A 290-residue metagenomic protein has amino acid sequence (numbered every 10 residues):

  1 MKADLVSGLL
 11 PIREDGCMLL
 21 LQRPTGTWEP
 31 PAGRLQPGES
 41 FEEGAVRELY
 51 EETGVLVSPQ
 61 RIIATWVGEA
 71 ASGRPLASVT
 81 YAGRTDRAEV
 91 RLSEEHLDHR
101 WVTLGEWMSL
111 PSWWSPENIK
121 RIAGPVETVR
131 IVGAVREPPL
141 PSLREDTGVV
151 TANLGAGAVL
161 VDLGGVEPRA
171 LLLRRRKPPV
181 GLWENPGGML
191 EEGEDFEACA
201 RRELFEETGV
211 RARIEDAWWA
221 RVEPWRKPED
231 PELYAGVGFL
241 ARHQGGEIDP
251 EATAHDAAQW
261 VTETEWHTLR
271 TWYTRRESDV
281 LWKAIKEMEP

Functional and structural regions predicted by a protein language model:
M1-G8, R130-V159, L163-G165: Acidic, metal-coordinating catalytic segment for phosphate/diphosphate chemistry, firing primarily on the Nudix
A3, G26, P75-A77, A152 (+2 more regions): Residue-level preference for beta-strand/loop junctions
G8, C17, D98, G157 (+2 more regions): Conserved beta-strand and immediately adjacent loop positions that scaffold enzyme active sites
P11-R13, Q22, T85, L160-D162 (+2 more regions): Residue-level signal for short segments within beta-strands and strand-turn junctions of well-structured beta-sheet
E14-E51, V166-E206: Conserved Nudix-box catalytic region and its N-terminal flanking loop in Nudix hydrolases and closely related
D15-C17, A71-R74, L163-R169, P228-P231: Short, solvent-exposed loop/turn segments that connect beta-strands within catalytic domains and beta-strand-rich
L35-S58, W66-E117, R121, L190-R213 (+1 more regions): Unchanged
E117-P141, R276-P290: Charged phosphate-binding loop/patch that engages nucleotide di/tri-phosphates or the phosphate backbone of nucleic
